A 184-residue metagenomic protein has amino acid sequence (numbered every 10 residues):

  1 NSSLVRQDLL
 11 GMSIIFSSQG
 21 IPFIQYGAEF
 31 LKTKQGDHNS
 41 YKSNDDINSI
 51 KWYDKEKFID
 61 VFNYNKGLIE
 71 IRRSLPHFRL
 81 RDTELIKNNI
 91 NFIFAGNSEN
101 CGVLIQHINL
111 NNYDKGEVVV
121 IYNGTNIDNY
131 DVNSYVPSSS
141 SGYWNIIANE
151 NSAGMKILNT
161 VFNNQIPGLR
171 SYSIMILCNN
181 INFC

Functional and structural regions predicted by a protein language model:
S2-V5, I14-C184: Carbohydrate-interacting/catalytic domains
L10-G11: Short, hydrophobic/aromatic alpha-helical segments in well-folded domains
